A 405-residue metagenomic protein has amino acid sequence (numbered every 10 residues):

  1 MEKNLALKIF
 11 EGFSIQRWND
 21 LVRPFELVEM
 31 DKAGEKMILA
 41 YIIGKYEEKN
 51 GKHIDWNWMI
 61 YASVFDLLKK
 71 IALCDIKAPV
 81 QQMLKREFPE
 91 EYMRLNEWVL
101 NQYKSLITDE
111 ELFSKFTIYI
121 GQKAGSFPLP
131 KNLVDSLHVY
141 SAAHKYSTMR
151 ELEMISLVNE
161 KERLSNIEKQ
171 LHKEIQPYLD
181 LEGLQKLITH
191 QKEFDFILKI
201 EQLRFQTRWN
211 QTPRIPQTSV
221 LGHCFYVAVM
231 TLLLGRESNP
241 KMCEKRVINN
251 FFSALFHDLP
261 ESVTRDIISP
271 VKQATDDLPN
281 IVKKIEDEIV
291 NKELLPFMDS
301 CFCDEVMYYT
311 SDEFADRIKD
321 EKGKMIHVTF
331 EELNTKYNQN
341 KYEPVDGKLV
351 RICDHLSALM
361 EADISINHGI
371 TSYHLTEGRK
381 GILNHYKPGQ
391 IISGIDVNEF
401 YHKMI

Functional and structural regions predicted by a protein language model:
M1-I405: Alpha-helical, largely C-terminal catalytic domains that coordinate divalent metal ions via clustered Asp/Glu/His
